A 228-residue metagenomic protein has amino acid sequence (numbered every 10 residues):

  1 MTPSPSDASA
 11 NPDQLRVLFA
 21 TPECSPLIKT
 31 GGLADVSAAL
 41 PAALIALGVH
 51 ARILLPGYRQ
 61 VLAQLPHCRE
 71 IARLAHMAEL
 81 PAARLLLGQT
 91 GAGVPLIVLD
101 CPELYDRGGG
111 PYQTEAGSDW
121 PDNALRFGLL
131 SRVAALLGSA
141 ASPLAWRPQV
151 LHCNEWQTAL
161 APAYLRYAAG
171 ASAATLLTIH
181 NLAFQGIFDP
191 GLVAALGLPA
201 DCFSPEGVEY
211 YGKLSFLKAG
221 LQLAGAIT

Functional and structural regions predicted by a protein language model:
M1-T228: Catalytic cores of nucleotide-sugar-dependent glycosyltransferases that transfer UDP/GDP/TDP-activated
